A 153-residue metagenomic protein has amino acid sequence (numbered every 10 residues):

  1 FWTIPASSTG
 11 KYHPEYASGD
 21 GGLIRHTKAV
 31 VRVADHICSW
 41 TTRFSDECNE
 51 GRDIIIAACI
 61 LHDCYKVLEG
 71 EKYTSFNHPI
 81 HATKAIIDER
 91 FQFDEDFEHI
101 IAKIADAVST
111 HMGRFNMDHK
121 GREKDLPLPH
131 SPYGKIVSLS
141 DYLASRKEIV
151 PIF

Functional and structural regions predicted by a protein language model:
F1-G70: Acidic/His-rich, divalent-metal-binding segments that scaffold phosphate/diphosphate chemistry
H26, H62, H78-P79, H111-M112: Histidine-centered active-site/metal-ligand motif
V30-A34, S75-Q92: An active-site-proximal "capping" alpha-helix that borders the catalytic cofactor pocket
S45-D46, E50, I55, D94-F153: Histidine/acidic-rich helix-loop-helix segments that form or flank divalent-metal centers in metalloenzyme catalytic
G70-T74, D125: Metal-dependent catalytic cores of enzymes that make or break cyclic nucleotides and related phosphoester linkages
